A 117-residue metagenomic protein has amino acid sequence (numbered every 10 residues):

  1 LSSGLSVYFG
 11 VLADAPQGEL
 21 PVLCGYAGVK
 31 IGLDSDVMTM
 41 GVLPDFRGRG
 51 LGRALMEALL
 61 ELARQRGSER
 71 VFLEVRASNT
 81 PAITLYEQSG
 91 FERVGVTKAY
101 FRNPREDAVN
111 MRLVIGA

Functional and structural regions predicted by a protein language model:
L1-D45, R49, M56-L62, R66 (+1 more regions): Acetyl-CoA-dependent GNAT
F9, E69-F72, R76-T80, A99-A117: C-terminal "cap" of GNAT-fold acetyltransferases
M40, E74, S89: Residues lining the SAM
L51, S68-V71, F91: Short phosphate-binding/catalytic loops that engage adenosine nucleotides
L55, N79-A82: Conserved short alpha-helix immediately C-terminal to the canonical SAM/SAH-binding motif I of Rossmann-like
M56, A63-E74, L85, T97: Conserved GNAT acetyl-CoA-binding A-motif
Y86, F91, M111: Conserved active-site tyrosine of GNAT-family acetyltransferases
R93-G95: A secondary-structure capping/hinge motif
